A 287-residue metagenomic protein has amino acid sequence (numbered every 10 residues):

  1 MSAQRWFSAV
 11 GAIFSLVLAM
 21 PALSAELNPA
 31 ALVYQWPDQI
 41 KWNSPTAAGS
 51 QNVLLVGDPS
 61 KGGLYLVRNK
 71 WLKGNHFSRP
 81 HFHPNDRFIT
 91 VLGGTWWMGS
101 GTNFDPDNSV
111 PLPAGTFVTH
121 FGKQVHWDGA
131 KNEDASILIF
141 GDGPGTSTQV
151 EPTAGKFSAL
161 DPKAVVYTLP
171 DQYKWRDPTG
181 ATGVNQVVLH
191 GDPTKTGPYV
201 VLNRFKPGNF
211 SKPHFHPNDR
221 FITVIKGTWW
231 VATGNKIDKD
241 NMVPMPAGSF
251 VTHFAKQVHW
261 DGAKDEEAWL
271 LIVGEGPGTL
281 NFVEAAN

Functional and structural regions predicted by a protein language model:
M1-W6: N-terminal secretory signal peptides that target proteins for export/translocation
S8-P21: Bacterial N-terminal signal peptides
S24-R68, V150-G197, A285-N287: A short, N-terminal "cap"/entry segment at the start of jelly-roll beta-barrel domains of the cupin/DSBH fold
A31-L32, D107, T119, V125-T168 (+3 more regions): Double-stranded beta-helix
A47, D58-K61, W96, T102-Q124 (+3 more regions): Short acidic-glycine-tyrosine-enriched beta hairpin
Y65-H83, L112-T116, F121-K123, T196-H216 (+2 more regions): Conserved short histidine dyad/triad with adjacent acidic residue
L72-N75, F82-N103, K206-N209, F215-K236: Glycine- and acidic-residue-biased ligand/ion/polar-headgroup-sensing regions
S78-P80, W97-G99, H120, V125-K131 (+4 more regions): Short beta-strand His + acidic residue motifs that chelate non-heme Fe in jelly-roll/DSBH and cupin folds
